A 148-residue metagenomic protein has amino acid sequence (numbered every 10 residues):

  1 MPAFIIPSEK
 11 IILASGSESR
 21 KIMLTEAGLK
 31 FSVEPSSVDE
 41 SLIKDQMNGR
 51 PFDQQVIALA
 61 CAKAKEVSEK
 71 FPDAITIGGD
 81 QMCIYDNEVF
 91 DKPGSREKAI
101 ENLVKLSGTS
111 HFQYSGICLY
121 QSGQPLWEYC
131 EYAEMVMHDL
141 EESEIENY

Functional and structural regions predicted by a protein language model:
M1-I75, E88, L140-S143, N147: N-terminal polybasic phosphate/anion-binding patch
I5-S8, C83-I84, E128-E131: Short glycine-enriched loop/turn motifs at secondary-structure junctions
P35, Y85, L119-Q121: Residue-level signal for short segments within beta-strands and strand-turn junctions of well-structured beta-sheet
Q55, Q81-H111, M137-D139, S143: Active-site-adjacent loop/tail segments of enzyme domains
A74-I75, H111-F112, G116: Structural motif
G78: Generic enzyme active-site microenvironment
E101-V104, S115-A133: Anionic-ligand binding region
E128-Y148: Active-site oxyanion/phosphate-handling segment shared across diverse enzymes
